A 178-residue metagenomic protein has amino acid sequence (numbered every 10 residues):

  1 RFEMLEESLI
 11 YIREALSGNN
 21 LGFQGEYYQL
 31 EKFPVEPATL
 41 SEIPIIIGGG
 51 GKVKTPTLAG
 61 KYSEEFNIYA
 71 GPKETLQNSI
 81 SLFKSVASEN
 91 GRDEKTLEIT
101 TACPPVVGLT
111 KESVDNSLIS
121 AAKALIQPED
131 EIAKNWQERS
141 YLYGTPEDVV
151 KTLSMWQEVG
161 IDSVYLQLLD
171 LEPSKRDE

Functional and structural regions predicted by a protein language model:
R1-E178: Active-site-adjacent structural elements that line small-molecule/cofactor binding pockets in enzymes
